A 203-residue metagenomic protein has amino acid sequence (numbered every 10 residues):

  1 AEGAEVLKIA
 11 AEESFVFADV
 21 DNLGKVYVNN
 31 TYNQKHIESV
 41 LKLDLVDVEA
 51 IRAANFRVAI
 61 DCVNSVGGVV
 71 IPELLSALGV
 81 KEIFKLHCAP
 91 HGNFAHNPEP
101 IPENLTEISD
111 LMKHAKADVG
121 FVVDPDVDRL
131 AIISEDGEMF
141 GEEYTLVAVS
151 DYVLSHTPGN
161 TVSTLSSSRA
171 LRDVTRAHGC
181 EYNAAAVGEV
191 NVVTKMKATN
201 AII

Functional and structural regions predicted by a protein language model:
A1-A115: Gly/Ser/Thr-enriched, mixed-charge loops and adjacent short helices that form phosphate/oxyanion-binding elements
E2-E38, K42, S134-I203: Proline/glycine-rich low-complexity loops and linkers
A59, D118-V122, I202: Short glycine-aspartate micro-motif
N64, I101-N104, V123, E143 (+2 more regions): Active-site-proximal structural scaffolding
K81, D118, G159: Short acidic/polar active-site loop segments enriched in Thr and Asp
L130-I132: Short beta-strand scaffold segments in enzyme catalytic cores
